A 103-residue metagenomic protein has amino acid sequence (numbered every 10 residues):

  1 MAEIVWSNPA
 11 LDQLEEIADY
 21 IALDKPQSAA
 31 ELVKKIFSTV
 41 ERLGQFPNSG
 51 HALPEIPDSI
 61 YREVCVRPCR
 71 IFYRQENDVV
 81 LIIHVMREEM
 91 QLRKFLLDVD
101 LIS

Functional and structural regions predicted by a protein language model:
A2-I60, L101-S103: Basic, Lys/Arg-enriched alpha-helical interface segments
R62-V64: Short acidic-hydrophobic surface loop/beta-edge motif
V66-C69, R74-S103: Enriched for short, Lys/Arg-rich terminal
